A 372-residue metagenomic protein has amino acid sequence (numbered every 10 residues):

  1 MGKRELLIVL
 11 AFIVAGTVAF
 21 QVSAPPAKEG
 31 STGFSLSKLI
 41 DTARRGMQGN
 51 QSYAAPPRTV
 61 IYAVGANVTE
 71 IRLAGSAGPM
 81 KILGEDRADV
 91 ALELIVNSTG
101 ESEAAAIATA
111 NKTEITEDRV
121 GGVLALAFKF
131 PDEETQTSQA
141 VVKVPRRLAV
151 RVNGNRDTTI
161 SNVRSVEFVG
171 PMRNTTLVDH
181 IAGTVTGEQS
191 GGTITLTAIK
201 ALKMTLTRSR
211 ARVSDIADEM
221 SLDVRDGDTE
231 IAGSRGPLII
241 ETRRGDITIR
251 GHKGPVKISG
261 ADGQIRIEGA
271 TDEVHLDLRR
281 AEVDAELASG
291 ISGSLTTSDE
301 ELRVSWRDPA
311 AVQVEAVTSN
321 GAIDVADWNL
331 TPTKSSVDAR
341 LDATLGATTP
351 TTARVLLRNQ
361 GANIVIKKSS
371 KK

Functional and structural regions predicted by a protein language model:
M1-K372: Intrinsically disordered, low-complexity terminal regions
